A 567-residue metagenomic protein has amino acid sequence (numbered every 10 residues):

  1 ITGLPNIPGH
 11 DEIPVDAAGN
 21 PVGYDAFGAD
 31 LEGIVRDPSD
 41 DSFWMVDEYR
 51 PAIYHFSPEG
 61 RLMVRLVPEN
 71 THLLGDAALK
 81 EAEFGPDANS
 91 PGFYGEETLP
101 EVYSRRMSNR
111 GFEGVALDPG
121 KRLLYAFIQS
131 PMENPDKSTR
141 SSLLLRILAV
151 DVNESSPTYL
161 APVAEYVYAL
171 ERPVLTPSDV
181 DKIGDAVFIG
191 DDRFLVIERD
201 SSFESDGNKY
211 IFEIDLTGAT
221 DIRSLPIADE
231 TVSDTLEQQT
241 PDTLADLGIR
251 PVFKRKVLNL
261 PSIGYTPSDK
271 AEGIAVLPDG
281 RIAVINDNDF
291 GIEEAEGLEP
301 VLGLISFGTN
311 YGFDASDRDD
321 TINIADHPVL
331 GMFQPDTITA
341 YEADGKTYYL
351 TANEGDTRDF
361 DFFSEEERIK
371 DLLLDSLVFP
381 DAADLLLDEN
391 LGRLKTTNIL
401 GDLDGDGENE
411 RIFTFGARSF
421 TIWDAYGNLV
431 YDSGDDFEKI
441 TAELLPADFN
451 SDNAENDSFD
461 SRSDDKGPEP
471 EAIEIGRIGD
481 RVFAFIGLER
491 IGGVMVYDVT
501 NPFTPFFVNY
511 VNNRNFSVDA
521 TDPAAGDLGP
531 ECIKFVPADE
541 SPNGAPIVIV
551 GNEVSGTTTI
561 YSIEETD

Functional and structural regions predicted by a protein language model:
I1-D567: Sequence/structural signature of beta-propeller domains
